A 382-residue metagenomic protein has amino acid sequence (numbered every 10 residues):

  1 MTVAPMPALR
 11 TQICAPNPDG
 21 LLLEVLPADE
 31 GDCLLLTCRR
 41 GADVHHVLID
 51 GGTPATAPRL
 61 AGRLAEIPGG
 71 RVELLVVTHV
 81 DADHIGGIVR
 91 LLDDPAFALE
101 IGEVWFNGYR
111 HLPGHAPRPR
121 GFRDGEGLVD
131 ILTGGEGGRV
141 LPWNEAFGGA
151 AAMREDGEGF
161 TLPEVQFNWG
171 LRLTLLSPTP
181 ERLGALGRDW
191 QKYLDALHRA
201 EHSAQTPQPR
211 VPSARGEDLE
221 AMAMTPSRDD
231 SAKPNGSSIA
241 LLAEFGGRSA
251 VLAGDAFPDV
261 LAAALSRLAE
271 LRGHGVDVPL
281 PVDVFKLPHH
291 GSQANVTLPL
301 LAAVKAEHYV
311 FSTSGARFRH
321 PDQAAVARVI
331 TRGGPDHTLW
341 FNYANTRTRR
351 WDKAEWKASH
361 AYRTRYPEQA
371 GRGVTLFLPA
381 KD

Functional and structural regions predicted by a protein language model:
T2-L21, L92-S249, P335-T338, N342-D382: Flexible, acidic/histidine-containing loops and adjacent segments that form or flank the divalent-metal
A15-G70, K233-D259: Conserved beta-strand hairpin/beta-sheet module of binuclear metal-dependent hydrolase folds, prominently
L22-E24, T161-L162, S227-S231, S238-L241 (+4 more regions): Generic recognition of flexible, low-complexity loop/linker segments
E24-L26, V47, V76, W105 (+3 more regions): Hydrophobic/aromatic beta-strand patches that form the interior of the parallel beta-sheet core in alpha/beta enzyme
L35-L36, P58-A65, G86-D93, L132 (+2 more regions): Short, well-ordered amphipathic alpha-helices
V44-H45, A55-W105, G273-S292, A303-E307: Active-site metal-binding motif and surrounding structural segment of the metallo-beta-lactamase
P54-A55, V80-G86, H111-G114, R182 (+4 more regions): Active-site environment of divalent metal-dependent phosphoester hydrolases
F122, E270-H360: Long, structured stretches of catalytic cores involved in phosphate-ester chemistry, encompassing
